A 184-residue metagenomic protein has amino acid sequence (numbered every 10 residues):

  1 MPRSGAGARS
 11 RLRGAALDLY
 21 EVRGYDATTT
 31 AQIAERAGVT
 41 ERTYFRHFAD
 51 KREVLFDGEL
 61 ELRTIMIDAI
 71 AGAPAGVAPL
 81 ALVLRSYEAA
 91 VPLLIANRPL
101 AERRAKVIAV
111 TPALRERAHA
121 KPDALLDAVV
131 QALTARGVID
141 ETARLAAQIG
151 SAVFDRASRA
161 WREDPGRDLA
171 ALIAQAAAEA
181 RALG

Functional and structural regions predicted by a protein language model:
M1-A6, R167, A177, R181-G184: N-terminal intrinsically disordered/low-complexity leader segments
M1-R23, A27-V39, F56, E61 (+1 more regions): Basic, helix-initiating cap at the start of DNA-binding domains
E35, A49-D50: Residue-level detection of the helix-turn-helix DNA-binding "recognition helix"
T40-F48: Short hydrophobic/aromatic patch on the recognition helix
T64-R104: Hydrophobic alpha-helical connector segments
M66, A90, V129, V153-W161: Hydrophobic recognition helices of helix-based DNA-binding modules
P99-D127, A135-R136: Short secondary-structure transition hinges
H119, R136-A178: Hydrophobic/aromatic-rich alpha-helical bundle segments in the mid-to-C-terminal region
